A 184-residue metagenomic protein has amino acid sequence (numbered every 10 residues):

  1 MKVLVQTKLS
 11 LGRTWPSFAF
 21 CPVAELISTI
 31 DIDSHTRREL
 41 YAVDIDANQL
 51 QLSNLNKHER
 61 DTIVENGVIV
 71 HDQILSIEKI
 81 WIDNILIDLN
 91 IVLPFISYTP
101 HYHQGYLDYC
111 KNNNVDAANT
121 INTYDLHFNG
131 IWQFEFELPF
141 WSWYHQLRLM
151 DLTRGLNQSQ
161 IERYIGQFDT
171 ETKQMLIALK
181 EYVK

Functional and structural regions predicted by a protein language model:
M1-V3, T14-P16, N48, S76 (+1 more regions): Residues at beta-strand starts and edge strands
K2, G12, I85-K184: Activation corresponds to long, low-complexity, non-globular regions
V3-T7, P16, R37-E65: Short, well-structured beta-strand segments within conserved domains
L9-R13, L26, T36, A47-Q49 (+3 more regions): Residues that cap or initiate secondary-structure elements
L11-A24, I77-I82: Extended low-complexity, serine/threonine- and proline-enriched intrinsically disordered segments
W15, I30, R60-T62, N90 (+1 more regions): Short acidic, gly/pro-rich beta-turn/loop elements at beta-sheet edges and active-site/ligand-binding grooves
V23-D46, T99-Y102: Extracellular carbohydrate recognition and processing domains and analogous Trp-centered ligand-binding platforms
R60-P94: Exposed low-complexity, polar/acidic, P/S/T/G-rich flexible segments that act as propeptides, protease-susceptible
